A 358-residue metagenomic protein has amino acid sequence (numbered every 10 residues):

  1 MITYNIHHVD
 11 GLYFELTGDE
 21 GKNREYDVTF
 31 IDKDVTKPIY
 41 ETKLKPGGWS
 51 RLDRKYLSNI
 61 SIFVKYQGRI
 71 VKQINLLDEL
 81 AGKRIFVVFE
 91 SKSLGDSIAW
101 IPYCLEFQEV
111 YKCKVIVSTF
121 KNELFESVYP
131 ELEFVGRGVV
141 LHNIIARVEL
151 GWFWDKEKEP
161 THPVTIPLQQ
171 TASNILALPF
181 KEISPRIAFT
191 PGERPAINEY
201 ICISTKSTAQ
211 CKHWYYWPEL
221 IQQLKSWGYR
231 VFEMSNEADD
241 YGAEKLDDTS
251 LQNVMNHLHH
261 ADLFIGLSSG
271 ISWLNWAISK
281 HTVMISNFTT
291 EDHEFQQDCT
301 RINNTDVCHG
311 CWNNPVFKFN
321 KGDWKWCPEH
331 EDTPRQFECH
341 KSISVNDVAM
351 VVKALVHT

Functional and structural regions predicted by a protein language model:
M1-T358: Catalytic machinery of carbohydrate-active enzymes, primarily nucleotide-sugar-dependent glycosyltransferases
